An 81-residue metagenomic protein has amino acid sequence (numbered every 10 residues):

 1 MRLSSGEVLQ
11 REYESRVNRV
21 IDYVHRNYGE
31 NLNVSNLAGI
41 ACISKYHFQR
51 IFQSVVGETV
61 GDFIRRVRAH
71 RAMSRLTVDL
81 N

Functional and structural regions predicted by a protein language model:
M1-Q10, V56: N-terminal intrinsically disordered/low-complexity leader segments
E7-S15, D62: Basic, helix-initiating cap at the start of DNA-binding domains
N18-S35, S54-N81: Terminal helix-turn-helix DNA-binding modules in bacterial transcription factors
A38: The alpha-helix within a helix-turn-helix
S44-K45: Short coil turns linking two alpha-helices in DNA-binding domains
